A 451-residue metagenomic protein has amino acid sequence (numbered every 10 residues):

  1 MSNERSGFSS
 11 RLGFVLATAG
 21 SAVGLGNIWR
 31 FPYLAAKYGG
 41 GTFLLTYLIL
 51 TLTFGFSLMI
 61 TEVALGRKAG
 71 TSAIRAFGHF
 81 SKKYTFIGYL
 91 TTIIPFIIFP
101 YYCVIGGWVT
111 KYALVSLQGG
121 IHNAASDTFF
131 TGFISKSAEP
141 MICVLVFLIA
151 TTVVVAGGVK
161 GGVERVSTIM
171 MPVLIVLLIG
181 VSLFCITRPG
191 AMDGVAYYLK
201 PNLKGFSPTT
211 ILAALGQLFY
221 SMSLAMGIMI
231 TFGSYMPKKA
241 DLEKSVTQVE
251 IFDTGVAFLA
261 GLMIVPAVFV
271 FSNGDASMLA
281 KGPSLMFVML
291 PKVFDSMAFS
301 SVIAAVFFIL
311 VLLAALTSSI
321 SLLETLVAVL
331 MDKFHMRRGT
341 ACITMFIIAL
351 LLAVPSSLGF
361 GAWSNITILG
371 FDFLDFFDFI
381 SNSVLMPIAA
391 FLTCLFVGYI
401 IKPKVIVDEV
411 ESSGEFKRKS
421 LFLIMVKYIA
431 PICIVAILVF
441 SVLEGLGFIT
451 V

Functional and structural regions predicted by a protein language model:
M1-S2, G106-S135, M236-K239, K244 (+4 more regions): Helix-loop-helix connectors at the membrane interface of multi-pass transporters/channels
M1-W29, L58-V63, R67-H79, F86 (+2 more regions): Membrane-interface "cap" regions at the ends of multi-pass membrane proteins
S2-F8, L12, E164, T168-L316 (+1 more regions): Membrane-embedded translocation segments of transport machinery
S2-R5, Y33-Y38, K68-L90, C103-G162 (+5 more regions): Inter-helical loop and helix-membrane interface segments of multi-pass membrane transporters/permeases
S6, A35-T61, I87, E139 (+1 more regions): Extracellular loop-to-transmembrane helix junctions
R11-L50, G233, K244-T247, I251-T254 (+1 more regions): Transmembrane helix-boundary motif of multi-pass solute transporters/channels
A315-S321, C342-M345, A349-F360, D375-D408: Hydrophobic alpha-helical segments of multi-pass membrane transport proteins
D372-F396, R418-V451: A generic transmembrane alpha-helix motif of multi-pass inner-membrane proteins
